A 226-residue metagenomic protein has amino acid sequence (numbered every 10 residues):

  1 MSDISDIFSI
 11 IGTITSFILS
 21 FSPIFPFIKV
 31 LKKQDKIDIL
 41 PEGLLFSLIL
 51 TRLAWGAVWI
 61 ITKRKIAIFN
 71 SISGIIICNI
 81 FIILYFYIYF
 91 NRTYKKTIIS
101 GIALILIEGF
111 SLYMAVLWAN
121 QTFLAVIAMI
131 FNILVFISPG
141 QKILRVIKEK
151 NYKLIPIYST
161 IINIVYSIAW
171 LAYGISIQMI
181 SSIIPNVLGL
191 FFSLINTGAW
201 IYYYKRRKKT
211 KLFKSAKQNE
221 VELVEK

Functional and structural regions predicted by a protein language model:
M1-K226: Alpha-helical membrane-protein topology signature
